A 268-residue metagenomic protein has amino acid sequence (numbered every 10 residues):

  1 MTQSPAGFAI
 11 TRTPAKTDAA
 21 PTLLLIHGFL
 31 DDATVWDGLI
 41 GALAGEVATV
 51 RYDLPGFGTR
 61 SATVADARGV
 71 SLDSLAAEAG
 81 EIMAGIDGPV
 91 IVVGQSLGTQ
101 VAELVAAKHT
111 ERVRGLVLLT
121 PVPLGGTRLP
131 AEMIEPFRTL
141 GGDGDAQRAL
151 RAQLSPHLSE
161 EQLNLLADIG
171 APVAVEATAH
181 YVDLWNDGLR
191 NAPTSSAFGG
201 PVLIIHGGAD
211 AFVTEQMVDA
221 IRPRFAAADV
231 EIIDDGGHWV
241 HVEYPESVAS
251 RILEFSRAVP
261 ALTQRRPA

Functional and structural regions predicted by a protein language model:
A6-F8, T13, G41, V50-V93 (+1 more regions): Active-site loop/oxyanion-hole signature of alpha/beta-hydrolase fold enzymes
I26-G28, H206: The conserved beta1-alpha1 loop
G28-G38, T49: Serine-hydrolase catalytic-loop signature spanning alpha/beta hydrolases and amidase-signature enzymes
G94, G98, A102: Gly/Ala-rich beta-loop-alpha elbow adjacent to hydrolase catalytic centers
E103, A107-K108, R112-D143: Flexible "cap/lid" loop of the alpha/beta hydrolase fold
T127-R128, D143-A197: Conserved alpha/beta-hydrolase catalytic His-Asp/Glu region
D183-P223, I232: Conserved serine/cysteine hydrolase catalytic core
G236-A249: Catalytic histidine-centered segment of alpha/beta-hydrolase-like enzymes
